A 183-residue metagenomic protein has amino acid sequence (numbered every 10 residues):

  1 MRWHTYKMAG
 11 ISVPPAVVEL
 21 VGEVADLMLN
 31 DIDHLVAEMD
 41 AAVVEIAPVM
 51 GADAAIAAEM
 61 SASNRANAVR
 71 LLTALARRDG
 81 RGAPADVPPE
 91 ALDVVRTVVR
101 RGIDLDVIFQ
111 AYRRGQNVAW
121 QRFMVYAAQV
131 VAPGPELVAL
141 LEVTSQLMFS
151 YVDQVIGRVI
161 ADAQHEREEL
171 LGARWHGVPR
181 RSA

Functional and structural regions predicted by a protein language model:
R2-A183: Hydrophobic, helix-rich cores of sensory/ligand-binding and other regulatory modules that couple small-molecule
